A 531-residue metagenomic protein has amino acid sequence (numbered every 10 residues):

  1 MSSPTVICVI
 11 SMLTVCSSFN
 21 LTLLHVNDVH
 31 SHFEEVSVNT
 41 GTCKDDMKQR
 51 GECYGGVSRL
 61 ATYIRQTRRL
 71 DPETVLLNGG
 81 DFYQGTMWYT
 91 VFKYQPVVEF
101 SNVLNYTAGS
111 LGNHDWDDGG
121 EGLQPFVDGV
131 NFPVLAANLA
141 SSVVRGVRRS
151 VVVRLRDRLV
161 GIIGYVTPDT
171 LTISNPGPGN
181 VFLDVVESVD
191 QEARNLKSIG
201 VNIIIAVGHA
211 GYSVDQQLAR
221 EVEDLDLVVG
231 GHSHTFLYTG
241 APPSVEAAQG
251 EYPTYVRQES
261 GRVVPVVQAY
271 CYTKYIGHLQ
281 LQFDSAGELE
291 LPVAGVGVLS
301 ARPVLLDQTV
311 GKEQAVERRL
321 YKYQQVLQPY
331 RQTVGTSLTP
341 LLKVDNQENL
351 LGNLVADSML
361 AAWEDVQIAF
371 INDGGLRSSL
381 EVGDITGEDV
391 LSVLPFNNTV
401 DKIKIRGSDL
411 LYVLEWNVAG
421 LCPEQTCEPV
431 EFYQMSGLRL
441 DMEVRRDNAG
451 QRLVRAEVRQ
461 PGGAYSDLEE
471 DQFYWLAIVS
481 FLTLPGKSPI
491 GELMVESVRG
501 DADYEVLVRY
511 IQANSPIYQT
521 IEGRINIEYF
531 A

Functional and structural regions predicted by a protein language model:
M1-S2, A531: C-terminal end-of-chain detector
S2-T5, V153, I163, L476: Well-ordered beta-strand positions enriched in small/hydrophobic/aromatic, beta-favoring residues
S3-S18: Cleavable N-terminal signal peptides of Sec/SRP-targeted secreted and luminal proteins
V6, V91, V390-L391: Hydrophobic alpha-helical segments with strong N-terminal bias
C16-S300, N346, L350-A361, A369 (+4 more regions): Acidic, metal/ion-coordinating pockets
F19-E35, N39-R65, R69, D184 (+3 more regions): Catalytic centers of hydrolytic enzymes
